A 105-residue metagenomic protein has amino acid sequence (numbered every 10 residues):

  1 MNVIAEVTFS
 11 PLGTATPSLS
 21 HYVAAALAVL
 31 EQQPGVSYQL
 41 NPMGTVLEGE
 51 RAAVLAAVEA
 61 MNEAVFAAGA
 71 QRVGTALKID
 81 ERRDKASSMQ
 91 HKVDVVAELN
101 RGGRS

Functional and structural regions predicted by a protein language model:
M1-S105: Charge-rich, low-complexity N-terminal segments
